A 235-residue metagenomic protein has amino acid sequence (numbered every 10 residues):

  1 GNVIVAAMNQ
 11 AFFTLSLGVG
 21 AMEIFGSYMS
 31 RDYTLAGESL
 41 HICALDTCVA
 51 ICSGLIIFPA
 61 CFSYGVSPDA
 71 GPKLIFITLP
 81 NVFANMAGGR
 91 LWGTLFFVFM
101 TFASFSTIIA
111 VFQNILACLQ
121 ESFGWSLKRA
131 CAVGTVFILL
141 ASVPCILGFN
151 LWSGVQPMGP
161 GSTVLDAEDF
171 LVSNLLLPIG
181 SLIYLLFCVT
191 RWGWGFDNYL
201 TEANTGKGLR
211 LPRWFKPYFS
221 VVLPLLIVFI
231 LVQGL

Functional and structural regions predicted by a protein language model:
G1-F105, I109, R129-A130, F137: Membrane-embedded translocation segments of transport machinery
G26, F112-L119: Internal transmembrane alpha-helix with an interfacial aromatic "cap," most often the third helix
G37, P68-T78, L91-F102, C118-F123 (+3 more regions): Transmembrane helix-loop boundary segments of multi-pass membrane transporters
L45-I51, R90-G93, F102-F105, L119-V155 (+1 more regions): Loop-to-transmembrane helix boundary motifs in multi-pass membrane proteins
I56-F58, F96-A103, G134-I146, P178-W192 (+1 more regions): Hydrophobic core segments of alpha-helical transmembrane domains in multi-pass membrane transport and ion-translocation
F58, F62-V66, L147-G154, V189-D197: Transmembrane helix-loop junctions in multipass membrane proteins, especially transporters and channels
I115, F123-T135, A167-I227: C-terminal membrane-solvent junction of multi-pass transporters and transport-like membrane proteins
